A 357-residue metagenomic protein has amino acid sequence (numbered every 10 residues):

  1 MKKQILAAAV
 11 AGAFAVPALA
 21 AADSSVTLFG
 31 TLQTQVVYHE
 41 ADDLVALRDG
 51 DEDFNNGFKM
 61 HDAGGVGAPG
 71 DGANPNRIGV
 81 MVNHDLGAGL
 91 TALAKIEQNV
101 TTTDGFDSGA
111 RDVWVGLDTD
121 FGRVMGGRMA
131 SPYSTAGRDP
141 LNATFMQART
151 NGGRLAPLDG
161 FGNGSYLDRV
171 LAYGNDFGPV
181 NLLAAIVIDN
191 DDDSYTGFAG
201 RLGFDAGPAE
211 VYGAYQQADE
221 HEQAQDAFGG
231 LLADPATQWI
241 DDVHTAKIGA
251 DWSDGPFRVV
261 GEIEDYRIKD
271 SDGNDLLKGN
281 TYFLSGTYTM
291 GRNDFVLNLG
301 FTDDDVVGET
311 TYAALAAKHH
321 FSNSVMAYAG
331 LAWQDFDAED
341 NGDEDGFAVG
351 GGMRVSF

Functional and structural regions predicted by a protein language model:
M1-D23: Gram-negative bacterial Sec-dependent N-terminal signal peptides
D23-Y38, F54-D189, S194-T196, G203-E210: Outer membrane beta-barrel
Q35-H39, N99-T103, S131-T135, D189-D191 (+5 more regions): Structural signature of outer-membrane beta-barrel domains
G79-M81, W114-G116, A172-G174, R201-G203 (+5 more regions): Outer-membrane beta-barrel architecture
L90-A92, F121-V124, P179-A184, P208-G213 (+3 more regions): Repeated loop/turn-to-beta-strand initiation elements of outer-membrane beta-barrel proteins
V100-D107, F161-D168, I188-T196, I240-D242 (+3 more regions): Solvent-exposed loop/turn segments connecting transmembrane beta-strands in outer-membrane beta-barrel proteins
A199-L315: Detector for outer-membrane/organellar transmembrane beta-barrel domains, recognizing the amphipathic beta-strand
D345-F357: Outer-membrane beta-barrel "beta-signal"
